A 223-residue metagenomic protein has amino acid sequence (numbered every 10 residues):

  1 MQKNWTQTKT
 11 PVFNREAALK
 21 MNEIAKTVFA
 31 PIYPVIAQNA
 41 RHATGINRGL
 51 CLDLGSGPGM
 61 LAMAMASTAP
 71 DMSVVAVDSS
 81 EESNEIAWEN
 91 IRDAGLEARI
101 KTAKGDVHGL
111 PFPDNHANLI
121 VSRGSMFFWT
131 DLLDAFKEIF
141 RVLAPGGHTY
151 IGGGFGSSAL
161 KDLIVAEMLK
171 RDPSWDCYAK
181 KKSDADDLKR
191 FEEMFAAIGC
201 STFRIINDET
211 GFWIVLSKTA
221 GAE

Functional and structural regions predicted by a protein language model:
M1-N47, M60-A64, S174, E209: Conserved class I S-adenosyl-L-methionine
L50, G147-H148: Short glycine-centered segments of the SAM/dcSAM-binding site in methyltransferase folds
L50-L54, P58-G109: Class I SAM-dependent methyltransferase SAM/SAH-binding core
H108-I120: A short acidic, Gly/Pro-enriched loop at the edge of an enzyme's catalytic core that lines a small-molecule cofactor
L119-D131: A short SAM/SAH-binding and catalytic strip from SAM-dependent methyltransferases
L133-P145: A short glycine-rich, Lys/Arg-flanked "PGG" loop and its adjoining helix->strand segment in the class I
I151-I214: C-terminal alpha-helical "lid/dimerization" subdomain adjacent to the S-adenosyl-L-methionine
I214-E223: C-terminal lobe and adjacent flexible extensions of AdoMet/dcAdoMet transferase-like proteins
